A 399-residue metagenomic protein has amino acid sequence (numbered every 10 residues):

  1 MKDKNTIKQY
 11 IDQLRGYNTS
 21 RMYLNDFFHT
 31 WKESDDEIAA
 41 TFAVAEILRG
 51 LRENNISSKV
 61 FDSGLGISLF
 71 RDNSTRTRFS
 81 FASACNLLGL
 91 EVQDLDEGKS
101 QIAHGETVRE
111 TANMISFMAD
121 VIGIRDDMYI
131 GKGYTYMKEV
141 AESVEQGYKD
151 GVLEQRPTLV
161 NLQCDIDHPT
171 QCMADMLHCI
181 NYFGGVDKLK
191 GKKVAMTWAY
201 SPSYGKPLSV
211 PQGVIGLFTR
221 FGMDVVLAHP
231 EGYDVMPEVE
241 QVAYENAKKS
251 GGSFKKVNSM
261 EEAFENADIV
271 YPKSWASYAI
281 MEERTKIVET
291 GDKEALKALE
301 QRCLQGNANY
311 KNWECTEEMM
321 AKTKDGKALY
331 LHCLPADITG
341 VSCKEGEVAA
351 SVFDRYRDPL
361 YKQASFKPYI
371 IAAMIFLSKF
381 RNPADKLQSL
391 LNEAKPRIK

Functional and structural regions predicted by a protein language model:
K2-F79, S83: Positively charged, low-complexity intrinsically disordered leader regions
K59-I180, I338: Phosphate/diphosphate ligand-binding glycine-rich loop within oxidoreductases
R71-S83, I180-E294: Glycine-rich phosphate/diphosphate-binding loop of Rossmann-like nucleotide-binding domains
D150-P157, M223, K322-L331: A short helix->loop->beta-strand "cap" motif at the edges of active sites that frequently abuts
K188-K190, T219, E318-K327, R355: Short, conserved loop/helix-junction motifs that constitute active-site signature segments in enzyme catalytic cores
E245-A349: Rossmann-like adenosine-cofactor binding region
T323-K399: Adenosine-phosphate binding glycine-rich loop
